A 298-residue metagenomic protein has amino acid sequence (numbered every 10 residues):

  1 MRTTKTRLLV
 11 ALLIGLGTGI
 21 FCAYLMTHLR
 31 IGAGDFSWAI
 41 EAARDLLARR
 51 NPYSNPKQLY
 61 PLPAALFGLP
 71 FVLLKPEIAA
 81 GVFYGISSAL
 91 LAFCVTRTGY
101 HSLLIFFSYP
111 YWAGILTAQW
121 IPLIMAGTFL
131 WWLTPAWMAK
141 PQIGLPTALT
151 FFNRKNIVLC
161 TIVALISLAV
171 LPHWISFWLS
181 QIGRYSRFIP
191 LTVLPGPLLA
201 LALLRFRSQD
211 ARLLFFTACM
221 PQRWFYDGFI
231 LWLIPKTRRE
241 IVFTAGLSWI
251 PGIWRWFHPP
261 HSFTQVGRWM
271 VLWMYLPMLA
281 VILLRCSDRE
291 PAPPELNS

Functional and structural regions predicted by a protein language model:
M1-L133, L149-S298: Primarily membrane-embedded glycan-assembly and transfer machineries that use lipid-linked glycans
I124-M125, A136-G144: Long, hydrophobic, well-ordered secondary-structure blocks that form the structural core and pocket-lining surfaces
